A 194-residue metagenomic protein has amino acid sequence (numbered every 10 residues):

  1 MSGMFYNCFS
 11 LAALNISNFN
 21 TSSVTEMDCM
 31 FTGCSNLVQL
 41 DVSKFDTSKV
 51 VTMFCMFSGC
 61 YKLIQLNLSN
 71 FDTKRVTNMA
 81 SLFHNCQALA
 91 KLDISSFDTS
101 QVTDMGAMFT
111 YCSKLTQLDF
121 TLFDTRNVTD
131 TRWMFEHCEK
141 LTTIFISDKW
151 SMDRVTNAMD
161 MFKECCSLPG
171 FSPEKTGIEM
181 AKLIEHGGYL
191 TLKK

Functional and structural regions predicted by a protein language model:
S2-K194: Negatively charged
